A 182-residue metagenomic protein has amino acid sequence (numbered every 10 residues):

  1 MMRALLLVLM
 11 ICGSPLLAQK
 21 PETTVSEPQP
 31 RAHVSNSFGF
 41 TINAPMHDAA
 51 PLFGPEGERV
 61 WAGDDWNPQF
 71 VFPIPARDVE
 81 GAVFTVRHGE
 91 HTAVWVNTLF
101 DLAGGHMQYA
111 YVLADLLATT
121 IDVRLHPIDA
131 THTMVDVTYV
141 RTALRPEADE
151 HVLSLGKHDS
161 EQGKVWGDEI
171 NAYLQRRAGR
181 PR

Functional and structural regions predicted by a protein language model:
L5-S14: Bacterial N-terminal signal peptides
A18-A76: Hydrophobic ligand-binding cavity/cleft-lining segments
P30, V34, F38-P45, G89 (+3 more regions): Extracytoplasmic/periplasmic, Sec-exported soluble proteins
T41, G57-A62, P68-L116, T120 (+1 more regions): Glycine-rich portal/gate segments that line the openings of hydrophobic small-molecule binding cavities
N43-H47, L99-G105, R124-M134: A short, structured loop/turn motif at beta-sheet edges
V112-V165: Beta-strand/loop substructures that line and gate deep hydrophobic ligand-binding cavities in soluble
